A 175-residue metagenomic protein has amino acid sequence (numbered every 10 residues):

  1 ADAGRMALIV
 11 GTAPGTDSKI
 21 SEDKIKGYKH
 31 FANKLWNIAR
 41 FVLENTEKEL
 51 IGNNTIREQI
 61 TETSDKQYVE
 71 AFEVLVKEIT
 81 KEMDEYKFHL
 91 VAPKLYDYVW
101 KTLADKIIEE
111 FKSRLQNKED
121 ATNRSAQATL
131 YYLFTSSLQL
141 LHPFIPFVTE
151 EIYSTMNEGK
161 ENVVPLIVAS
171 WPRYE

Functional and structural regions predicted by a protein language model:
A1-R57, N157-N162: Catalytic adenosine-cofactor/nucleotide-binding cores of aminoacyl-tRNA synthetases and other
A3-G11, W36-A39, L95-V99, I107 (+2 more regions): Short alpha-helical scaffolding segments that buttress acidic/His motifs in well-ordered protein cores
I9, E49-T80, I108-E175: Acidic, turn-prone loop/beta-hairpin segments
D17-S18, V91-A92, K106, L115 (+1 more regions): Extended hydrophobic-aromatic, low-complexity segments
K19-I25, V74-L95, S137-L140: Extended, non-catalytic structural segments that build the interaction scaffolds of large macromolecular assemblies
E22-K29, T63-K66, E85-K94, A121-A128: Short, solvent-exposed segments of well-ordered alpha helices
K29-A32, W36, V69, E73 (+4 more regions): Generic structural concept
